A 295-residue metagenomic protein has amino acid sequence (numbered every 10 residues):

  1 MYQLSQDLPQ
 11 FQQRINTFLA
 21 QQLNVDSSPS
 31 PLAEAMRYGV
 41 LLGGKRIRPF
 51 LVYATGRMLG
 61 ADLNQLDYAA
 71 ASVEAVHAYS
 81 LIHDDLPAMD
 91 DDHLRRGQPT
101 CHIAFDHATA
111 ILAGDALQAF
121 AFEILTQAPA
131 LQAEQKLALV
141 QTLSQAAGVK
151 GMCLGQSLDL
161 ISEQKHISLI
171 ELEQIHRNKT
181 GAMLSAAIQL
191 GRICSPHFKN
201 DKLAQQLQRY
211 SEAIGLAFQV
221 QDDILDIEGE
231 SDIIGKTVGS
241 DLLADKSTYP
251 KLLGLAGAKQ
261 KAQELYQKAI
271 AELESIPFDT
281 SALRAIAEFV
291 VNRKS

Functional and structural regions predicted by a protein language model:
M1-L23: N-terminal amphipathic/basic leader segments beginning at the initiator methionine
F11, A20-L23, S27-E272, S281-V291: Mg2+-dependent prenyl diphosphate-binding active-site environment of isoprenoid biosynthetic enzymes
F278, N292-S295: Generic C-terminal helix-cap and adjacent flexible tail
